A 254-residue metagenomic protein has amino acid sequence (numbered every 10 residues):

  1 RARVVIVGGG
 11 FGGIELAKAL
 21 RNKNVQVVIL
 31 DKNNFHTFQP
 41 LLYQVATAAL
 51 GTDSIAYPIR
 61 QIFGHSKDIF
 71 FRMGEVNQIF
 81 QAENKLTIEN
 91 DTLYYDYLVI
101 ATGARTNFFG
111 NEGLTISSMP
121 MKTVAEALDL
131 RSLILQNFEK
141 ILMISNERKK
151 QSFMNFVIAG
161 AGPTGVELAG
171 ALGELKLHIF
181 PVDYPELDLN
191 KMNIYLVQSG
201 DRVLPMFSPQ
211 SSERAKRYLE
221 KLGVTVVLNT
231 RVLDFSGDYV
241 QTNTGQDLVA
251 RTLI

Functional and structural regions predicted by a protein language model:
R1-A2, I69-A159, L175, I254: FAD-binding core/adjacent interface of flavoenzyme oxidoreductases
R1-F70, N77, P163-M206: Beta1-alpha1 glycine-rich phosphate/pyrophosphate-binding loop at the start of Rossmann-like nucleotide-binding domains
L42-L50, T115-M119, S211: Short glycine-enriched, charge-decorated loop/helix-capping segments at active-site entrances that position
S66-F80, E220-F235: A conserved beta-strand/loop element that lines the FAD pocket in flavoprotein oxidoreductases
N84, D91, R231, D238 (+1 more regions): Well-ordered beta-strand scaffold positions
A101-T102, N243, A250: Short, well-ordered coil/turn residues at beta-beta hairpins and beta-strand->alpha-helix junctions within
P120-M121, A125-Y218, L222, V226-L228: Predominantly flavin-linked oxidoreductase catalytic cores and closely associated redox partners
